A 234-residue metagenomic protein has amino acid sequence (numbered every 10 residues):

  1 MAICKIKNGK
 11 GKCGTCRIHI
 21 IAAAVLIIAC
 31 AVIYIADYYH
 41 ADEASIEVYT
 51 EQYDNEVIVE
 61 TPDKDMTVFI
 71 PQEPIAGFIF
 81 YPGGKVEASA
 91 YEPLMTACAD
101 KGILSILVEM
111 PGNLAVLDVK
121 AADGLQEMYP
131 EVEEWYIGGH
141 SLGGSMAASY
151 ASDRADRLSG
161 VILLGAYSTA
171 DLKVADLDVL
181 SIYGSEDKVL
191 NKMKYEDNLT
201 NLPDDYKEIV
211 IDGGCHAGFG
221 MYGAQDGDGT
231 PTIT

Functional and structural regions predicted by a protein language model:
G14-V68: An N-terminal hydrophobic leader/cap segment in hydrolases
V57-I75, Q126-E131: Short beta-strand-to-loop junctions in surface cap/lid or active-site-entrance loops
P74-G83: Short beta-strand element of the alpha/beta-hydrolase
L94, L190-N201: Short alpha-helix in the alpha/beta-hydrolase fold that links the catalytic acid
M95-A115: Conserved alpha/beta-hydrolase
G139-A147: Gly/Ala-rich beta-loop-alpha elbow adjacent to hydrolase catalytic centers
A175, S181-Y183, D187: Short beta-strand/loop motif that positions the catalytic acidic residue of the alpha/beta-hydrolase fold
